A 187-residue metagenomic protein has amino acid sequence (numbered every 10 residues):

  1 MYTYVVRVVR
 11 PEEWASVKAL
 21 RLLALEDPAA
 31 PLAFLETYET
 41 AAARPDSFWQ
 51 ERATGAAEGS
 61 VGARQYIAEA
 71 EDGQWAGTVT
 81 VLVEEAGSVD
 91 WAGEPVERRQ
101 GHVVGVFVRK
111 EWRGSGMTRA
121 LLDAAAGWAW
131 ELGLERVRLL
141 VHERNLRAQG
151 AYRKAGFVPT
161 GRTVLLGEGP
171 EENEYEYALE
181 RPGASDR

Functional and structural regions predicted by a protein language model:
M1-Y4, R98: Extreme N-terminus of proteins, especially the signal/transit-peptide cleavage junction and the first residues
Y2, E135, H142-Q149, R153-R187: C-terminal "cap" of GNAT-fold acetyltransferases
V5, H102-V104, V137: Conserved Rossmann-like nucleotide-binding pocket used by diverse enzymes that bind dinucleotide cofactors
V5-A19, P31: A short beta-loop-alpha structural element at the N-terminal edge of CoA-dependent acyl/N-acetyltransferase catalytic
R7, V141-H142: Active-site-adjacent beta-strand anchor residues
A19-E111, L122-A124, W128, A178-D186: Acetyl-CoA-dependent GNAT
D27, G127-E131, V158, T163: Conserved amphipathic alpha-helical interaction elements at protein-protein interfaces in regulatory, energy-coupling
V96, G105, R109-D123, E131-L132 (+2 more regions): Conserved glycine-rich acetyl-CoA-binding loop
